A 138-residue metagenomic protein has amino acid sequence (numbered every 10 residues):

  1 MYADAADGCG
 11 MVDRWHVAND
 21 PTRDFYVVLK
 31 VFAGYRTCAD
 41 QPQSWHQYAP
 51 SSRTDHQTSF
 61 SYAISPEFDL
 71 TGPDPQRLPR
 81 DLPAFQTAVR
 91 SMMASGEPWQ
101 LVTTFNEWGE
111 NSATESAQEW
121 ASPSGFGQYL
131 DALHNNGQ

Functional and structural regions predicted by a protein language model:
M1-Q138: Glycan-processing catalytic domains of CAZymes
